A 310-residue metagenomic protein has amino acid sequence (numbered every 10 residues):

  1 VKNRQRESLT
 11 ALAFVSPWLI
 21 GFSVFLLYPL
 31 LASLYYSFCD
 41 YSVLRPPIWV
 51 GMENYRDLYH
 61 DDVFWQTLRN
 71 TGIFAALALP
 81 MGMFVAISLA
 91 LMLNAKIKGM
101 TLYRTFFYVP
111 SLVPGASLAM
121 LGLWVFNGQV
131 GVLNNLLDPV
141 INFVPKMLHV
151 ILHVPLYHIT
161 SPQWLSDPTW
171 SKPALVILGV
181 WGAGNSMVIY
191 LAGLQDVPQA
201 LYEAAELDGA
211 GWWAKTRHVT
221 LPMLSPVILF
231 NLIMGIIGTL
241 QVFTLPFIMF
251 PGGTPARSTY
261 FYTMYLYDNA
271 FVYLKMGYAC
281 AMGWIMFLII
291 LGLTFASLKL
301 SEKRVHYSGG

Functional and structural regions predicted by a protein language model:
R4-G310: A structural signal for multi-pass alpha-helical bundles of membrane permease subunits that mediate small-molecule
